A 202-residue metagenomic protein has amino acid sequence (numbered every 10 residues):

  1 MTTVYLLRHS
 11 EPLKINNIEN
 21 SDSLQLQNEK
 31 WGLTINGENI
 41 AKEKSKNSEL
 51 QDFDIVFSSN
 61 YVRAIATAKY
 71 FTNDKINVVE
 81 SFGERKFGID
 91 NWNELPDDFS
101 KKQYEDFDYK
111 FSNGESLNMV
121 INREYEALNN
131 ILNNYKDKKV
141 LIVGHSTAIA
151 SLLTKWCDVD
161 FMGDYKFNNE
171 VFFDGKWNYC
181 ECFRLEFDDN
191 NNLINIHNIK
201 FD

Functional and structural regions predicted by a protein language model:
M1-T2, N47, N77, G83-D97 (+1 more regions): Acidic, low-complexity terminal tails and accessory targeting/binding regions of phosphate-metabolizing enzymes
T2-I76, E115: Active-site-proximal alpha-helix that buttresses catalytic centers in soluble enzyme cores
V4, K136-S146: Generic beta-sheet signal
P12, A148-I149: Short active-site segment of divalent metal-dependent hydrolases/proteases that encodes the spacing between
Q27, W31-G32, F71-E126, K166 (+2 more regions): Phosphate-handling substructures
S48-D52, I131-K139: Glycine-rich phosphate-binding loop signature in dinucleotide/nucleotide-binding domains
S58-S59, N122, V143-G144: Short beta-strand scaffold positions
Y70, S151-K155: Active-site signature of alpha/beta-hydrolase-fold catalytic machinery across serine- and Asp/Cys-nucleophile hydrolases
